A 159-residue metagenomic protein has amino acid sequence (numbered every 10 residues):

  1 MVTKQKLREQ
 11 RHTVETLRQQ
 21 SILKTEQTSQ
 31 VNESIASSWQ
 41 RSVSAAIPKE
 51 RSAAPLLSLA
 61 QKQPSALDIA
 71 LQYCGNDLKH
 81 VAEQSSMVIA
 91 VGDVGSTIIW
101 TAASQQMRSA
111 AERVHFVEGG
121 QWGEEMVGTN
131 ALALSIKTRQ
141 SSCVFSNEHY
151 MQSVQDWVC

Functional and structural regions predicted by a protein language model:
M1-W122, L134, C143: Intrinsically disordered, low-complexity terminal regulatory regions
Q121-T129: Long, charge-dense
G128-S142: Soluble sensory domains of the PAS superfamily and closely related sensory modules
N147-M151: Short, solvent-exposed loop/turn elements at beta->coil junctions and helix N-caps that rim active or binding pockets
Q152-C159: A short beta-strand signature within small-molecule sensing/ligand-binding domains used in signal transduction
